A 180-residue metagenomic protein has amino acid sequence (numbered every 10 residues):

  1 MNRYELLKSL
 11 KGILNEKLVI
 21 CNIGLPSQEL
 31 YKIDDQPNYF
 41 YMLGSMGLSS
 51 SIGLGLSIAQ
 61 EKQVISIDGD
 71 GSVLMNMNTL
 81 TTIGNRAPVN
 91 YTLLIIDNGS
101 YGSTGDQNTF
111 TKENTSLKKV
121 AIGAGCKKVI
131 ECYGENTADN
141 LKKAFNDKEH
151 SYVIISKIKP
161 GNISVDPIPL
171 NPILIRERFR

Functional and structural regions predicted by a protein language model:
M1-M46: Active-site diphosphate/adenylate-binding microenvironment
K17-V19, K62-S66, Y91, K148-S156: Generic beta-sheet signal
I23-S27, N98-S100, K157-N162: Glycine-rich beta-alpha junction loops
E29-D97: Thiamine diphosphate
Y31-I33, G105-N108, S164-P169: Short acidic, glycine/serine/threonine-rich loops at helix termini
Q36, D147-R180: Glycine/aspartate-rich loop-and-adjacent alpha/beta segment that forms the canonical ThDP
I96-Q107: Long, charge-dense
N108-K143: Conserved thiamine diphosphate
